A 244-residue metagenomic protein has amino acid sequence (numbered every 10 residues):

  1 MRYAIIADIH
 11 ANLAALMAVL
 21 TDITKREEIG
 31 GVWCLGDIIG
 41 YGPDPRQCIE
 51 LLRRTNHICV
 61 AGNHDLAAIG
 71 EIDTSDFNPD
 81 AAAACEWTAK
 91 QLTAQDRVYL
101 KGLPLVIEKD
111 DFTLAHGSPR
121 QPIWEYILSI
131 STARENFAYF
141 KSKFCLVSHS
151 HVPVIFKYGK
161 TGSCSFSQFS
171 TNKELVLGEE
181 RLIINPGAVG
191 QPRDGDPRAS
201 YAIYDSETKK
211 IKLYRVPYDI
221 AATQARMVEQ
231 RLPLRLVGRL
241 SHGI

Functional and structural regions predicted by a protein language model:
M1-A4, E108-L114, L177-I183: Beta-strand-turn-beta hairpins that frame and shape the catalytic cleft of phosphate-ester-processing enzymes
M1-H57: N-terminal active-site segment of His-dependent metallophosphoesterases
I6-A7, V32-D37, I58-N63, A115 (+2 more regions): Active-site neighborhood of phospho(di)ester-bond hydrolases with catalytic His/Asp-centered motifs
H10-A15, G40-G42, H64-I69, R120-P122 (+2 more regions): Active-site environment of divalent metal-dependent phosphoester hydrolases
C48-K141: Active-site neighborhood of divalent metal-dependent phosphoester bond hydrolases
V106-K109, P153-K157, S200-Y204: Short beta-strand scaffold segments in enzyme catalytic cores
I130-E174, E179-I183: Anionic-ligand binding region
K160-I244: Acidic, His/Gly-rich catalytic cores of divalent-metal-dependent hydrolytic chemistry
